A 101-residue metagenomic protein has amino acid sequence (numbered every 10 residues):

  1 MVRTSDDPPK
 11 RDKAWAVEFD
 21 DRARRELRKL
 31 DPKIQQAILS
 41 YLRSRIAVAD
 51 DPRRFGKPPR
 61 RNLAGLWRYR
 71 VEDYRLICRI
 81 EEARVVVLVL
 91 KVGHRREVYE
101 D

Functional and structural regions predicted by a protein language model:
M1-A14, R25-K29, Q36, S40 (+2 more regions): Enriched for short, Lys/Arg-rich terminal
A16-V17, W67-Y69: Residues that recognize and position ribonucleotide moieties
K29-P32, V48: Secondary-structure boundary motif
S44-R68: A short, surface-exposed loop/turn module that caps and links secondary-structure elements
